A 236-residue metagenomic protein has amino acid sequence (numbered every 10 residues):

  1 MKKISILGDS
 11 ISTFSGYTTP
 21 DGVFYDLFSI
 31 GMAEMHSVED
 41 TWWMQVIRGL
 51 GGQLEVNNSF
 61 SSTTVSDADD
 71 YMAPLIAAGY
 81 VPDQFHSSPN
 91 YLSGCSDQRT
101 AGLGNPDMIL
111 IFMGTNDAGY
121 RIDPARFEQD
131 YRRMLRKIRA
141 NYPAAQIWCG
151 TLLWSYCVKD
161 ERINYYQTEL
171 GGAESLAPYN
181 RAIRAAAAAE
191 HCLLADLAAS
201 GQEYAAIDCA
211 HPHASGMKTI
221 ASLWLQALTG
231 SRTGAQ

Functional and structural regions predicted by a protein language model:
M1, G234-Q236: Extracellular cell-wall/glycan-interacting regions and their flexible linkers
M1-S37, L153-S155: Short glycine-rich His-centered loop
K3, L54, A144-Q146: Residues at the starts of beta-strands that form the adenosine-phosphate
I6, E55-N57, L194: Conserved beta-strand scaffold positions in the cores of enzyme catalytic domains, especially in NTP/NDP-utilizing
G8, F14-G16, S59-S62, G114 (+2 more regions): Glycine-centered flexibility sites
G16-P20, D67-Y71, V158-N164, I207: Short aromatic-enriched loop/helix-cap "lid" or pocket-rim segments at secondary-structure transitions that line
V23-Q129: Conserved SGNH/GDSL esterase-like catalytic core that processes O-acyl groups on lipids and polysaccharides
Y80-G234: Alpha-helical cap/lid subdomain in secreted, periplasmic, or secretory-pathway luminal O-acyl-processing enzymes
